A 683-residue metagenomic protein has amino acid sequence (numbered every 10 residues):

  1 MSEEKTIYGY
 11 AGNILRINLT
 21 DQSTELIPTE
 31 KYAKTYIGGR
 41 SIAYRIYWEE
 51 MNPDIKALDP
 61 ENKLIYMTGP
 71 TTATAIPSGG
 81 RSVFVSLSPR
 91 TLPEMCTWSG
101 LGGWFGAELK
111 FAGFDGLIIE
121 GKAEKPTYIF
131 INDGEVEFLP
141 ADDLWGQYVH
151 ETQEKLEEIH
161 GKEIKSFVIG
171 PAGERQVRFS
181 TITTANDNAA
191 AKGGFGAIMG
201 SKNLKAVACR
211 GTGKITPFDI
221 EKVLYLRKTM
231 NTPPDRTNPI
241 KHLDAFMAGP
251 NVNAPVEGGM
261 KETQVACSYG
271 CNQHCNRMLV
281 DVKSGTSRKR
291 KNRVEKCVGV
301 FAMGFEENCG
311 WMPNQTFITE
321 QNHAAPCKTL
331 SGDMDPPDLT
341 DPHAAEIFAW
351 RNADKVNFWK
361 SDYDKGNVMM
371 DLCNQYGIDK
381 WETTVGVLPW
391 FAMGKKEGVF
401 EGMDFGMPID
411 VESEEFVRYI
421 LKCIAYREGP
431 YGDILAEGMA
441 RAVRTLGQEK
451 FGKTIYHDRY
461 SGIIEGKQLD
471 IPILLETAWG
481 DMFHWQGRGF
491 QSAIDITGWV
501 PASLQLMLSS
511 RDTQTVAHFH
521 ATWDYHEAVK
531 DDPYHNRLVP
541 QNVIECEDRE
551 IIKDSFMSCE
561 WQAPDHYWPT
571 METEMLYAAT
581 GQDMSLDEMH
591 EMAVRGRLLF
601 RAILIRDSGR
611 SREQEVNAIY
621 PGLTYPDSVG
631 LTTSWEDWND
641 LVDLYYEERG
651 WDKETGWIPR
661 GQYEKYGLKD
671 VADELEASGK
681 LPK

Functional and structural regions predicted by a protein language model:
S2-G270, V368, Q375, A440: Basic, polar low-complexity surface loops/patches
D59, S82, E157, E163-G193 (+1 more regions): Extended C-terminal regions of large enzymes
